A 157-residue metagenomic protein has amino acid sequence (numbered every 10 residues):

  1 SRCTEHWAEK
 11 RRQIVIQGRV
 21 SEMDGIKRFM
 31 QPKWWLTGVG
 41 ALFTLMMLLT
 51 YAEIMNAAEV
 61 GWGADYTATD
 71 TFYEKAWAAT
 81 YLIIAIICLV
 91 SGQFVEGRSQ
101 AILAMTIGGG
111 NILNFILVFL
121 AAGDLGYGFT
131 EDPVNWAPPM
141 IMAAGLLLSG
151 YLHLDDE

Functional and structural regions predicted by a protein language model:
S1-M23, L89: Short, Lys/Arg-enriched N-terminal segments with co-localized hydrophobic residues within the first ~10-30 amino acids
I16-F43, E157: Cytosolic juxtamembrane helix and N-cap/initiation of the first transmembrane helix
P32-W35, F43-F72: Membrane-helix boundary elements
K33-T37, R98-I107: Membrane-interfacial loop-to-transmembrane alpha-helix junctions, especially the N-terminal start
A41, L45, D70-Q93, G109-L113: Core segments of alpha-helical transmembrane spans in multipass integral membrane proteins
Y81, I102-L120, M140-G145: Hydrophobic alpha-helical membrane segments
F115-W136, D155: Membrane-helix boundary connector in multi-pass membrane proteins
I141-E157: Membrane-water interface at the C-terminal end of transmembrane alpha helices
